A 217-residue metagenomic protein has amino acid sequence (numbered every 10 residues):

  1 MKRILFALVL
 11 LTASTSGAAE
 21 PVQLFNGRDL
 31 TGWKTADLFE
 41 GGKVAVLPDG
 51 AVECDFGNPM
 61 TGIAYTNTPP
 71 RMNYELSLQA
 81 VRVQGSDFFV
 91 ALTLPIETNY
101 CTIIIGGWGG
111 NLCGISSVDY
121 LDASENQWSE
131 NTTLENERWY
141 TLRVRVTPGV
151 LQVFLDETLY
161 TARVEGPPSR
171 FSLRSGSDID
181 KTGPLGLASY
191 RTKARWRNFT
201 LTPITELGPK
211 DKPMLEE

Functional and structural regions predicted by a protein language model:
I4-A13: Sec-dependent N-terminal signal peptides
A18-E217: Carbohydrate-interacting regions of secretory-pathway proteins
